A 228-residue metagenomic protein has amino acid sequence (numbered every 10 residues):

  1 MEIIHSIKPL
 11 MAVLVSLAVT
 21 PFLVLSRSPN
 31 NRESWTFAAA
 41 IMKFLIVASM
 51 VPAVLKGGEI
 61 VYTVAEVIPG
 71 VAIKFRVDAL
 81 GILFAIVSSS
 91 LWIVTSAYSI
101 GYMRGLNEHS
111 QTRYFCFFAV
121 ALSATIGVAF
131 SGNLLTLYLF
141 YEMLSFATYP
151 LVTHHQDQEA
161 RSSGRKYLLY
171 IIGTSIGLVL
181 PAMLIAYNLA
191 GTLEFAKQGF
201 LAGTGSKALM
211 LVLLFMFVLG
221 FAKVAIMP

Functional and structural regions predicted by a protein language model:
M1-I3, R76, I126-L134, N188-A190 (+1 more regions): Helix-coil boundary and interhelical linker segments in multi-pass alpha-helical membrane proteins
M1-S16, D78: Hydrophobic transmembrane alpha-helical segments in integral membrane proteins
P9-L10, N30-F37, L135-L139: Short, aromatic-rich membrane-interface segments at the entry and exit of alpha-helical transmembrane domains
L10-S26, A39-P52, S88-Y102, A121-L122 (+2 more regions): Central hydrophobic cores of alpha-helical transmembrane segments in multi-pass inner-membrane proteins across all
L14-V15, T63-A72, V77-I176: Internal transmembrane alpha-helices of multipass membrane proteins
F22-F37, G57-V64: Membrane-interface helix-loop junction between the first two transmembrane segments
N30-I41, S162-I172: Alpha-helical transmembrane segments and their helix-start/interface "positive-inside/aromatic belt" motifs in integral
V54-A72, T136, M143, S175-P228: Juxtamembrane/interfacial segments at transmembrane-helix boundaries in multi-pass membrane proteins
